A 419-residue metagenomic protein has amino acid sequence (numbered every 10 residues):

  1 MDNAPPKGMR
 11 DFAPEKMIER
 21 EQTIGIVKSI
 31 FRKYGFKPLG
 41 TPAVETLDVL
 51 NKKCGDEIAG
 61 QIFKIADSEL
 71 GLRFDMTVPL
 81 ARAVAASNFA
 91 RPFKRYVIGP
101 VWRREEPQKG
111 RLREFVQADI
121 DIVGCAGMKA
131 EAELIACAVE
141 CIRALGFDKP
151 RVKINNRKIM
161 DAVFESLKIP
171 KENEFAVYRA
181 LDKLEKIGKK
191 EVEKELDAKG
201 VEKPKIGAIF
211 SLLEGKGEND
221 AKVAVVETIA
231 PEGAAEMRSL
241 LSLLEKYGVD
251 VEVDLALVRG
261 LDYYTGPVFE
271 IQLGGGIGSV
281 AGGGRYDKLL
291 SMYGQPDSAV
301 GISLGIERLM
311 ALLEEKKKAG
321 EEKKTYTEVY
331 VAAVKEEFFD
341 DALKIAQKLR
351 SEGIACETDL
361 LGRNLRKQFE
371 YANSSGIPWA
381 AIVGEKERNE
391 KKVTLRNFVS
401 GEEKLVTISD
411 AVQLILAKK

Functional and structural regions predicted by a protein language model:
M1-M17, A66: Auxiliary tRNA-acceptor-end handling modules of aminoacyl-tRNA synthetases
K16-Y34, E45-T46, D75-F89, R95-F147 (+1 more regions): Positively charged, Gly/Ser-enriched RNA/tRNA-binding surfaces
L39, A43-L70: Polyanion/phosphate-binding surface patch
I58-D67, I169-K189, L273: Acidic, His- and aromatic-enriched active-site or binding-groove loops in soluble protein domains that engage sugars
E114-A118, I154-A162: Short, conserved phosphate-binding/catalytic loop or strand-edge motifs used in phosphoryl-/nucleotidyl-transfer
K149-K158, V177-Y178, E252-V258: Short, surface-exposed recognition loops or helix-turn segments adjacent to catalytic cores
E165-P170, K203: Phosphate-rich ligand and nucleic-acid binding surfaces
